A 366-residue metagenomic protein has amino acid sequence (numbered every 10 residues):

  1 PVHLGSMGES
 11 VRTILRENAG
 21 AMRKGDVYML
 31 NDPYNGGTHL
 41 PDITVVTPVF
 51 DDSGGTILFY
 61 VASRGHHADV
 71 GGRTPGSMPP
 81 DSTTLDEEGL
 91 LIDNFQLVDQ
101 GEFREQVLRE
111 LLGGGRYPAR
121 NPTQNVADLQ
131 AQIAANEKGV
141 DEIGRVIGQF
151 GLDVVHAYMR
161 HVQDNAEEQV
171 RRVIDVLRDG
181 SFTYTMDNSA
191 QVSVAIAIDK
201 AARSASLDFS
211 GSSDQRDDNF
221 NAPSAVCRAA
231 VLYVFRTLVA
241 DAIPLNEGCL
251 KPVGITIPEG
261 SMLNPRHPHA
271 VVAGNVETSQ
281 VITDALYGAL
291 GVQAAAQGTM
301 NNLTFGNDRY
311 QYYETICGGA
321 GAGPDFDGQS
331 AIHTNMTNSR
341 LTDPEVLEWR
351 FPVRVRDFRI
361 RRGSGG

Functional and structural regions predicted by a protein language model:
P1-D52, I57-G366: Glycine/proline-enriched, intrinsically flexible loops and inter-domain linkers
